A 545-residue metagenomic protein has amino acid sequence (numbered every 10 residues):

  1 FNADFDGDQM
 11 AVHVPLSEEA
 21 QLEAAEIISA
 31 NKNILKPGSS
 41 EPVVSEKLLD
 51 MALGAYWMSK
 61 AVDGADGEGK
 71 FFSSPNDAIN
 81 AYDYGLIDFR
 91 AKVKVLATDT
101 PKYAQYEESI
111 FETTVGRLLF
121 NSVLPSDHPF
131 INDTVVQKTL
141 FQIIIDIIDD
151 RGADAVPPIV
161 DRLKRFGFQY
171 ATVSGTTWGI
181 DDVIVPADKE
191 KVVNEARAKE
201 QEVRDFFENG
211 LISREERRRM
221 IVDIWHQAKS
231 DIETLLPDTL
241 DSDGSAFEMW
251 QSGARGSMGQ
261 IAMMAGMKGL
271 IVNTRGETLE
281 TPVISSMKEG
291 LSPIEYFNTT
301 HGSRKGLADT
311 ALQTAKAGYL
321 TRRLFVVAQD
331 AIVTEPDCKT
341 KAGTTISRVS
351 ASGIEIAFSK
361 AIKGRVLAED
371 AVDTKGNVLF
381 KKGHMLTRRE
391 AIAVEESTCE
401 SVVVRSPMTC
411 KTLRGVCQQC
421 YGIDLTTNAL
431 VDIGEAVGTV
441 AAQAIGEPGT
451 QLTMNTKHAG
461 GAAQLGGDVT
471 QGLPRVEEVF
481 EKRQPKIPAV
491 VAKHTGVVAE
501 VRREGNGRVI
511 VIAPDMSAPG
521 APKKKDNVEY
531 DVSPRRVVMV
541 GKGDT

Functional and structural regions predicted by a protein language model:
F1-G7, V12-V14, E18-E19, E23-L35: Conserved catalytic core of nucleotide polymerization and phosphodiester-bond processing enzymes
D6, L163, G266: Active-site glycine-centered loops adjacent to acidic/histidine catalytic or metal-binding residues that shape
E18, S29, N33-L48, A52-V115 (+10 more regions): Intrinsically disordered, low-complexity regulatory segments
S45, S174-D182, L240, D337-G343: Short, glycine/acidic-rich hinge or "gate" loops at secondary-structure transitions that mediate conformational
G152, K164, Q169-D182, D188: Class II aminoacyl-tRNA synthetase catalytic cores and aaRS-like
V160-Q169, G259, M263: Structured, non-catalytic alpha/beta "coupling" segments that mediate domain-domain communication and provide generic
E215-K268: Gly/Pro-rich turn-and-neighbor structural signature
S245-W250, G256-S286, G290-I294, N298-T310: Amphipathic alpha-helical/coiled-coil segments positioned at domain termini
